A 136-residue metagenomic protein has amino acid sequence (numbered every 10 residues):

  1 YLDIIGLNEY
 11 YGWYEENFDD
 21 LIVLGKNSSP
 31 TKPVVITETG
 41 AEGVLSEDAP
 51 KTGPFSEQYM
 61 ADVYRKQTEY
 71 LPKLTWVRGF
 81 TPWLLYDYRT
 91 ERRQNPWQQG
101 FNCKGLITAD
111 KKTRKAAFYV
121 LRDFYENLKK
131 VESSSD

Functional and structural regions predicted by a protein language model:
Y1-D136: Substrate-binding clefts and catalytic carboxylate motifs of secreted carbohydrate-active enzymes
